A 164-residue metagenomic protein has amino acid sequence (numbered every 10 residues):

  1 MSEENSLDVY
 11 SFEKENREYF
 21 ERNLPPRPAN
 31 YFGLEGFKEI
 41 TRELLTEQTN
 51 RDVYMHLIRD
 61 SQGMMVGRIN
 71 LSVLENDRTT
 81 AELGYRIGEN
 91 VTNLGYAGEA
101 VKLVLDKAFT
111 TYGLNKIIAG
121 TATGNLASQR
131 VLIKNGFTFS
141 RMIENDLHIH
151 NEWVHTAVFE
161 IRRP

Functional and structural regions predicted by a protein language model:
M1-D8, F12-R22, M55-P164: Acyl-donor (CoA/ACP) binding surface of acyl/acetyltransferases
E3, K14, Y31-K38, D52: Generic alpha-helical scaffold signal
E21-R42: Conserved GNAT-fold acetyl-CoA-binding loop/helix
A29-N30, R42-H56: A short helix-loop-beta-strand connector motif used in the catalytic cores of GNAT acetyltransferases and, in some
G36-T49, R68-E75, G136: Short, charged low-complexity intrinsically disordered segments located at boundaries of structured domains
